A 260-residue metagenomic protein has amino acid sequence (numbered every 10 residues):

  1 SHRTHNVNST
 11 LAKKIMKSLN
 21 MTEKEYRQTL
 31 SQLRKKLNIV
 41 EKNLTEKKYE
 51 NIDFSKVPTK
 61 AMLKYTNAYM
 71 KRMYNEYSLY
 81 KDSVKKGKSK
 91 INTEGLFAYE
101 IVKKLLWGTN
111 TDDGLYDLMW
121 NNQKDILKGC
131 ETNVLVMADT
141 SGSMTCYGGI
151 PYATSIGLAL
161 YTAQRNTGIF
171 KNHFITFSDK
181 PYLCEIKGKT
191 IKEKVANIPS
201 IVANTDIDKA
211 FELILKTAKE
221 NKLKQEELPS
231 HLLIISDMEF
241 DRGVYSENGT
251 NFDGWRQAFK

Functional and structural regions predicted by a protein language model:
S1-T154, Q164-K260: Long lumenal/extracellular ectodomains of secretory and single-pass membrane proteins
